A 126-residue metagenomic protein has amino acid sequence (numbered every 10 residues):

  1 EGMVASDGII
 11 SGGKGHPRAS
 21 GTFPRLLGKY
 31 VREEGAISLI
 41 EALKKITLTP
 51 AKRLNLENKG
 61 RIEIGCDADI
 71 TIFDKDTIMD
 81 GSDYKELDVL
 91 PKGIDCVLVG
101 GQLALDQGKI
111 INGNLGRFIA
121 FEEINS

Functional and structural regions predicted by a protein language model:
E1, S6-D7, T71-R117: C-terminal cap of metal-dependent C-N hydrolases
E1-K75: His/Asp/Glu-enriched, well-ordered alpha-helical/loop segment that forms or immediately abuts the divalent-metal
G28-V31, D95-V99, F121-I124: Glycine-rich loops and low-complexity Gly/Arg-rich segments that provide flexible linkers or classic glycine-based
E33-I37, G100-Q107, S126: Short C-terminal domain-edge/linker segments immediately following a structured domain
N55-E57, E63, D88, I111 (+1 more regions): Generic, ordered loop/turn and secondary-structure boundary motif
N114-S126: Long, low-complexity intrinsically disordered regions
